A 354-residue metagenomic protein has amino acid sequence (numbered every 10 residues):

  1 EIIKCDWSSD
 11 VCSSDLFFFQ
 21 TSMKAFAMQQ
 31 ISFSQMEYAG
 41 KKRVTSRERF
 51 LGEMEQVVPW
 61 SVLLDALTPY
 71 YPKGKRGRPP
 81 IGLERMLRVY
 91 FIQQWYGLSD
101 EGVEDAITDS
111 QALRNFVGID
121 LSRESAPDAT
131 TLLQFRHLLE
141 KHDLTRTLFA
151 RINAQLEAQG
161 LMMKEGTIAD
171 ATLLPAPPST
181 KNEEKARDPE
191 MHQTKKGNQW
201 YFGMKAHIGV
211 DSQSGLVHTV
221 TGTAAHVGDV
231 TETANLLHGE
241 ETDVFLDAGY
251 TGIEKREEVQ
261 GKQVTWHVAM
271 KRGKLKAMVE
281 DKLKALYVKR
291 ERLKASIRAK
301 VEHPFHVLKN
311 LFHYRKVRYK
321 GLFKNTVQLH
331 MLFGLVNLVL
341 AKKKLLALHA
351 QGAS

Functional and structural regions predicted by a protein language model:
E1-D15: Single conserved hydrophobic/aromatic residue that forms the stacking wall/gate of nucleotide- or nucleobase-binding
I3, K196-W200, A295-S296: Short Gly/Pro-enriched turn/cap motifs at secondary-structure boundaries
S14-S61, T68, A347-S354: Charged, often Cys/His-bearing segments associated with DNA-binding zinc-finger transcription factors
F18, F26-E37, L83, I92 (+6 more regions): Polybasic low-complexity intrinsically disordered regions
S32-E37, T242-D243, A248-F323, V327: Helix-centered, glycine/charged polyanion-binding patches within enzymatic domains that contact phosphate-containing
L51-D65, Y70-R76, R85-E101: A positively charged, amphipathic N-terminal helix/segment that binds anionic biomolecules
R76-L83, N198, K320-L329: Structural motif
